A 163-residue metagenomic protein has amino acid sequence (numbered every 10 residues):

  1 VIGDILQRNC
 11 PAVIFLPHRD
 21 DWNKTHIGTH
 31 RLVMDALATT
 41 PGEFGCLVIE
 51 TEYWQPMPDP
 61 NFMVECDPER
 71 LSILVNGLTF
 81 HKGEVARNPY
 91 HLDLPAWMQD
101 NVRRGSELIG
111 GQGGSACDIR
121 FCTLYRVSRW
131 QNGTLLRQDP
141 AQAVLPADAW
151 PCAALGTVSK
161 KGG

Functional and structural regions predicted by a protein language model:
V1-G163: Metal-dependent de-N-acetylase/amidase catalytic core
